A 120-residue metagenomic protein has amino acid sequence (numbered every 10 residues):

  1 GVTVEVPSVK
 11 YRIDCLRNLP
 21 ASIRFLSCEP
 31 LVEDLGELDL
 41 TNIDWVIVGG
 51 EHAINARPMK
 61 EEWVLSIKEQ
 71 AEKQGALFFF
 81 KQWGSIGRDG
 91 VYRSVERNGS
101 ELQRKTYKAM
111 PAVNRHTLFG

Functional and structural regions predicted by a protein language model:
G1-D34, I43-M59: Core AdoMet radical
V32, E37-G120: Auxiliary Fe-S-binding modules of radical SAM enzymes
